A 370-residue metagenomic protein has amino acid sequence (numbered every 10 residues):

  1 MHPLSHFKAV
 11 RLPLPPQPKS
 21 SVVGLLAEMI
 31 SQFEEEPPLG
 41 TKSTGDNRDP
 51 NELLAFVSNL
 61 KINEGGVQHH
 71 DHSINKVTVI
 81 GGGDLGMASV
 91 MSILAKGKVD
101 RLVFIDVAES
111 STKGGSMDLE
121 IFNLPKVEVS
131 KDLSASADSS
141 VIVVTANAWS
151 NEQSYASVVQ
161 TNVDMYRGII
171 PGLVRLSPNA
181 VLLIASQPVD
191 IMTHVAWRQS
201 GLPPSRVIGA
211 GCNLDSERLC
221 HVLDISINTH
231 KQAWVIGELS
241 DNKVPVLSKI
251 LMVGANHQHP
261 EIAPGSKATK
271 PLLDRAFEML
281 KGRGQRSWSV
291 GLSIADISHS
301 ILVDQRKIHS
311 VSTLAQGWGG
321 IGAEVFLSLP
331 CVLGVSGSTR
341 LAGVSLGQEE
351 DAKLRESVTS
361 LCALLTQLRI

Functional and structural regions predicted by a protein language model:
M1-N75: Glycine/serine-rich phosphate-binding loop and adjoining beta1-alpha1 elements at the start of nucleotide-handling
P50-F56, R101, I105-S140: Conserved N-terminal Rossmann-fold NAD(P) cofactor-binding segment
G82-G83: Glycine-rich Rossmann-fold phosphate-binding loop(s) that bind the pyrophosphate of adenine dinucleotide cofactors
G86-M87: N-terminal Rossmann-fold NAD(P) dinucleotide-binding loop
A95-R101, G201-P203: Conserved S-adenosyl-L-methionine
N123-A180: Rossmann-like NAD(P)-binding element
S157-N228: Glycine-/Pro-rich loop/turn segments that contact NAD(P) or position catalytic residues in Rossmann-like domains
S200-R206, N213-I370: C-terminal substrate-binding/catalytic lobe of Rossmann-fold NAD(P)-dependent dehydrogenases
